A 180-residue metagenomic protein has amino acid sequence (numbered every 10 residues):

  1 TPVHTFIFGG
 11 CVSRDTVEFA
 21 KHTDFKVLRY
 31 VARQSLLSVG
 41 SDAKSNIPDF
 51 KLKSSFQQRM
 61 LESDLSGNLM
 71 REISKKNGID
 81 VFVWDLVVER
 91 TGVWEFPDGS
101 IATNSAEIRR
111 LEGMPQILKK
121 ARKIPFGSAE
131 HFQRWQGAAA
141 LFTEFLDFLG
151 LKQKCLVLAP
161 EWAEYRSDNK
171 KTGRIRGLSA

Functional and structural regions predicted by a protein language model:
T1-A180: Extracellular glycan-modifying ectodomains
